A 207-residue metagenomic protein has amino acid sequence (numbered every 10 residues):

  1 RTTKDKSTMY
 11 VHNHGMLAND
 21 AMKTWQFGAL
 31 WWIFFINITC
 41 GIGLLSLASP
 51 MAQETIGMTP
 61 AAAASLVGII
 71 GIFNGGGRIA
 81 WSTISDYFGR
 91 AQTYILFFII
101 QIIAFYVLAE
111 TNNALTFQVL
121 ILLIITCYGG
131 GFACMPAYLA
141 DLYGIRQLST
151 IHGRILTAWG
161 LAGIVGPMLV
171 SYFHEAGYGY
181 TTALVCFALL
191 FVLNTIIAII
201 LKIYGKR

Functional and structural regions predicted by a protein language model:
N19-W81, P136, G166, V170: Extracytoplasmic gate region of multi-pass secondary transporters
R78-G89, H174: Helix-to-loop junctions at the C-terminal end of transmembrane segments in multipass secondary transporters
I100-N112: C-terminal ends and interior cores of transmembrane alpha-helices in multi-pass membrane transporters/permeases
L115-L123: Paired small-residue
G130-Y143: Intracellular juxtamembrane helix-capping segments at the cytosolic ends of symmetry-related transmembrane helices
L142-G177: A late C-terminal transmembrane helix in Major Facilitator Superfamily
T182-I200: Symmetry-related core transmembrane helices of the 12-TM Major Facilitator Superfamily/SLC fold
